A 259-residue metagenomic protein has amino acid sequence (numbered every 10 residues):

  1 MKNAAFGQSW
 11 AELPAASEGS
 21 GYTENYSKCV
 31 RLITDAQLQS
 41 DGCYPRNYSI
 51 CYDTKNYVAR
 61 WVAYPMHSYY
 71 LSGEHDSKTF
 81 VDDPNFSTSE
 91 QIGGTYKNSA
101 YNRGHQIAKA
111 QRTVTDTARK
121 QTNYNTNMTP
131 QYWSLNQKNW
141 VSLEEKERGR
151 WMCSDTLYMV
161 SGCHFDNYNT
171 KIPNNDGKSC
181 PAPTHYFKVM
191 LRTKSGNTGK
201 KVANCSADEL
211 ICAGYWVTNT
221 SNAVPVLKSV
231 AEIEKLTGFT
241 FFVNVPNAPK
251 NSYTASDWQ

Functional and structural regions predicted by a protein language model:
M1-Q259: Domain-level detector for secreted/extracellular nuclease and nuclease-toxin modules, and for the ENPP-like C-terminal
